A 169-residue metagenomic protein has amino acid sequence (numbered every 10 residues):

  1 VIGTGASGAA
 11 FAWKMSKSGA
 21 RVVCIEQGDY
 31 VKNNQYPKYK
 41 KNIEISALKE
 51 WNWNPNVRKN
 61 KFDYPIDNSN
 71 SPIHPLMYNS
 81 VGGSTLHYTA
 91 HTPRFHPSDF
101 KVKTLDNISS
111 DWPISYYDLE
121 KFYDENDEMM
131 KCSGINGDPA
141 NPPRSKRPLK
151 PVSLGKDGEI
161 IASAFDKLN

Functional and structural regions predicted by a protein language model:
V1-T104, I108, P113-Y117, K121: N-terminal glycine-rich phosphate/pyrophosphate-binding loop and immediately adjacent elements
Y64, H91, K103-N169: Conserved redox-cofactor binding core of oxidoreductases
